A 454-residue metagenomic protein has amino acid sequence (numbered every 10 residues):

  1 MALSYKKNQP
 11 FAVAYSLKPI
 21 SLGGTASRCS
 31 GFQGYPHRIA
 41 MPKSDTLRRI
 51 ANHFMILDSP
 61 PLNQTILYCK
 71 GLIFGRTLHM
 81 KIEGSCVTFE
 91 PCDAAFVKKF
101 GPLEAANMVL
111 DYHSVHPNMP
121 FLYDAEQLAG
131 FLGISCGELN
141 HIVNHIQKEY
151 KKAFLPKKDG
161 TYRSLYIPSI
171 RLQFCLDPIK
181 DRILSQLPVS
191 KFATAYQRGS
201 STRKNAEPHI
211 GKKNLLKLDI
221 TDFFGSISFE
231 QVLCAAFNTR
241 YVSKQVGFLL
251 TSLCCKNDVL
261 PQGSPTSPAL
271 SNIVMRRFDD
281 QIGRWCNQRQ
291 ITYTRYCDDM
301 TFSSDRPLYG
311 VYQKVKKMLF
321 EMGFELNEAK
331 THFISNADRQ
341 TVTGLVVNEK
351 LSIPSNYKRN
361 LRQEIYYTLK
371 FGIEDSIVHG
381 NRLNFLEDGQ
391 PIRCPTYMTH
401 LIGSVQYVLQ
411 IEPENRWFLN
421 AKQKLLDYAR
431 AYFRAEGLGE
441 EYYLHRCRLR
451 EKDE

Functional and structural regions predicted by a protein language model:
K6-K7, Q33, Q64: Charged/polar low-complexity intrinsically disordered segments
V13, A40-M41, I50, K70-G71: Targeting/processing segments of secretory and organellar proteins
G34-H37, P42: Residue-level detector of structural "landmarks"
R76, M80-L155, Y162-L218, F223-Q245 (+4 more regions): Right-hand nucleic-acid polymerase module
K217-T221, G263, S267, Q288-S304: Catalytic palm active-site di-aspartate
